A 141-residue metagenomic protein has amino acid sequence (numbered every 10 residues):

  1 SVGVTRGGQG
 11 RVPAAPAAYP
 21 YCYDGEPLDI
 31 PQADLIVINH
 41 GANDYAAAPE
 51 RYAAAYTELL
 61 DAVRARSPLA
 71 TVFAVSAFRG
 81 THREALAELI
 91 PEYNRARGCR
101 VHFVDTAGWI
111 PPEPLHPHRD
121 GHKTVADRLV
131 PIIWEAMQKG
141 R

Functional and structural regions predicted by a protein language model:
S1-A54, F78-E84, H116: Conserved SGNH/GDSL esterase-like catalytic core that processes O-acyl groups on lipids and polysaccharides
V2, F73, H102-V104: General small-molecule cofactor/ligand-binding pocket signal
V37-N39, L60, V72-F73: Conserved, well-ordered alpha-helix/loop/beta-strand core segments that scaffold catalytic motifs
A53-T57, A126: Short, well-ordered alpha-helical scaffold segments within catalytic/effector domains
Y56-V63, A87-I90: Generic structural signal for well-ordered alpha-helices, preferentially at hydrophobic/aromatic core positions
R66-T71: A short helix->loop->beta-strand "cap" motif at the edges of active sites that frequently abuts
F78-R141: Catalytic His-Asp segment of secreted/periplasmic serine-dependent ester chemistry enzymes
